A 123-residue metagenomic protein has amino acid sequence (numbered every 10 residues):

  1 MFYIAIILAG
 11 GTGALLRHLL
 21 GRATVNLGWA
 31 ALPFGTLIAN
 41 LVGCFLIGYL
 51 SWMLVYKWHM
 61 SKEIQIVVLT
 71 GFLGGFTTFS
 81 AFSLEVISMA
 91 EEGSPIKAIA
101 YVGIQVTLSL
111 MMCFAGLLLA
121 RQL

Functional and structural regions predicted by a protein language model:
M1-L123: Membrane-interface helix-loop junctions in multi-pass transporters/channels
